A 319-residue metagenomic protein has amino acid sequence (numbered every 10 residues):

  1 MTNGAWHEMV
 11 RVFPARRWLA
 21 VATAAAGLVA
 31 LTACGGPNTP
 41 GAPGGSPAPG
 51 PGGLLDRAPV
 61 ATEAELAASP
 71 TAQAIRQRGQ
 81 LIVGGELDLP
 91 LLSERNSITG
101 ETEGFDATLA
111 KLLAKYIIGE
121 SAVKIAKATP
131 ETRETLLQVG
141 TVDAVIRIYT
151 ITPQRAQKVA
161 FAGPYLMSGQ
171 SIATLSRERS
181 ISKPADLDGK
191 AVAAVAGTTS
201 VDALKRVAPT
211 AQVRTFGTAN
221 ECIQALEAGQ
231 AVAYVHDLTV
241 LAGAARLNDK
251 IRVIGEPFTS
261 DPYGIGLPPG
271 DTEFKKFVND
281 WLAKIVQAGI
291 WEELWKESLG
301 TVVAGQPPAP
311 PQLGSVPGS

Functional and structural regions predicted by a protein language model:
V29-A33: C-terminal motif of bacterial Sec signal peptides marking the signal peptidase cleavage site
G35, S46-L66, A107, E178 (+2 more regions): Extended ligand-binding regions for polar small-molecule ligands
G41-V145: Extracytoplasmic small-molecule ligand-binding "clamshell" domains of the periplasmic binding protein/Venus flytrap
D56-V60, A64-L66, A203-R214, V253 (+2 more regions): Ligand-binding clefts/hinges and TM-proximal coupling segments of bilobed small-molecule sensing domains
A68, V123-T135, R179-S180, R214-Q224 (+1 more regions): Short helix-initiation/N-cap motifs at beta->coil->alpha
K111, A122-D186: Acidic, polar ligand-binding/catalytic clefts
T132, I148-Q157, E227-S260: A ligand-binding cleft/hinge motif common to bilobed small-molecule-binding domains
L166-T174, L238, A242-L282, V302-S319: Periplasmic-binding protein-like
